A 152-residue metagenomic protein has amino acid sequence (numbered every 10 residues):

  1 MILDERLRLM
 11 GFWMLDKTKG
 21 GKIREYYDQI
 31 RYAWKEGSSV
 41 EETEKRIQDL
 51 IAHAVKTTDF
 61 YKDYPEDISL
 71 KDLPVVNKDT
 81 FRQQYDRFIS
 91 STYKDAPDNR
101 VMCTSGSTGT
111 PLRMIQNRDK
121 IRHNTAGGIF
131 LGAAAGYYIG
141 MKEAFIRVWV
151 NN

Functional and structural regions predicted by a protein language model:
M1-C103, G109-T125, I129-K142, W149: Nucleotide 5′-phosphate-binding alpha/beta core
N152: Active-site cores of enzymes that catalyze phosphoryl transfer or operate on phosphate-rich substrates
